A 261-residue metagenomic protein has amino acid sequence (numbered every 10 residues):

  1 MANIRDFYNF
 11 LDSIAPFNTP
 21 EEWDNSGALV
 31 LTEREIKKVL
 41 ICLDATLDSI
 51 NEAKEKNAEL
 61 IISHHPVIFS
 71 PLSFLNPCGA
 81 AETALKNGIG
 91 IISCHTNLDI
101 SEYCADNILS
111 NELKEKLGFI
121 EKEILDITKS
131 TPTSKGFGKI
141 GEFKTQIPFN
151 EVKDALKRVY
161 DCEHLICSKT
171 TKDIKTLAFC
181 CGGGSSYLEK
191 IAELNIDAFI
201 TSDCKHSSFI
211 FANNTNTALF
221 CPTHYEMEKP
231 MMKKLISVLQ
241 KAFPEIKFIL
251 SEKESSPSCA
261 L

Functional and structural regions predicted by a protein language model:
M1-L261: Active-site catalytic microenvironments in core metabolic enzymes, especially phosphate/sugar-handling
